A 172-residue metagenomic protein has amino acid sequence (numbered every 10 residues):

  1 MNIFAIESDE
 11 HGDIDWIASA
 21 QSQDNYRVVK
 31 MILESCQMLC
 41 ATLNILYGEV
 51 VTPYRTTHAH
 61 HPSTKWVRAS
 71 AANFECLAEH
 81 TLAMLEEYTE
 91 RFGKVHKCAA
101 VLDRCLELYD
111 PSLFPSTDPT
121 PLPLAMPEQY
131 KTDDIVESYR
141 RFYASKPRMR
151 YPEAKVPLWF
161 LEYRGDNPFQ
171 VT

Functional and structural regions predicted by a protein language model:
M1-G93: An N-terminal structural lobe/cap that precedes and organizes the functional/catalytic core across diverse proteins
R27, R55, R68, R91 (+4 more regions): Arginine residue identity/basic-tract feature
V95-V101: Short, glycine/acidic-rich hinge or "gate" loops at secondary-structure transitions that mediate conformational
V101-E107: A short beta-strand-loop-alpha-helix capping motif that often carries His-Thr
E107-T172: Aromatic-residue-lined binding/catalytic grooves and analogous aromatic/hydrophobic interfacial grooves in multimeric
